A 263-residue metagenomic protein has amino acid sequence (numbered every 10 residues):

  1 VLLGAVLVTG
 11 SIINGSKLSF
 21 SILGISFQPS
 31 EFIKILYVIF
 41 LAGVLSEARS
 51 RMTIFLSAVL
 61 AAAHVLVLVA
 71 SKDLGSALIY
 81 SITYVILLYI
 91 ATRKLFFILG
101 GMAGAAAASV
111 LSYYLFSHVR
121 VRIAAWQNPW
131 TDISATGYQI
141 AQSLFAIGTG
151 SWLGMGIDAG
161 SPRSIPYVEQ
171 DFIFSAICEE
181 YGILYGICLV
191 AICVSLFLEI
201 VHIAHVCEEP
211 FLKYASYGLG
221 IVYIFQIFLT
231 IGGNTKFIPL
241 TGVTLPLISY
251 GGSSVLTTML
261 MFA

Functional and structural regions predicted by a protein language model:
V1-T136, S175-G233, L260: Hydrophobic alpha-helical transmembrane segments of multi-pass inner membrane proteins, especially in bacterial systems
F32, W152, V255: Residue-level recognition of oxygen-bearing side chains
L36, F172, S254: Active-site phosphate/pyrophosphate-handling residues
D73-L78, G154-I157, V168-Q170, I187 (+2 more regions): Transmembrane helix boundary and interhelical junction motifs in multipass membrane proteins
P129-Q170, F174, I183-Y185: TM-adjacent membrane-interface loops and short helices in multi-pass inner/ER membrane proteins
T230-A263: A juxtamembrane structural motif centered on a specific transmembrane helix
